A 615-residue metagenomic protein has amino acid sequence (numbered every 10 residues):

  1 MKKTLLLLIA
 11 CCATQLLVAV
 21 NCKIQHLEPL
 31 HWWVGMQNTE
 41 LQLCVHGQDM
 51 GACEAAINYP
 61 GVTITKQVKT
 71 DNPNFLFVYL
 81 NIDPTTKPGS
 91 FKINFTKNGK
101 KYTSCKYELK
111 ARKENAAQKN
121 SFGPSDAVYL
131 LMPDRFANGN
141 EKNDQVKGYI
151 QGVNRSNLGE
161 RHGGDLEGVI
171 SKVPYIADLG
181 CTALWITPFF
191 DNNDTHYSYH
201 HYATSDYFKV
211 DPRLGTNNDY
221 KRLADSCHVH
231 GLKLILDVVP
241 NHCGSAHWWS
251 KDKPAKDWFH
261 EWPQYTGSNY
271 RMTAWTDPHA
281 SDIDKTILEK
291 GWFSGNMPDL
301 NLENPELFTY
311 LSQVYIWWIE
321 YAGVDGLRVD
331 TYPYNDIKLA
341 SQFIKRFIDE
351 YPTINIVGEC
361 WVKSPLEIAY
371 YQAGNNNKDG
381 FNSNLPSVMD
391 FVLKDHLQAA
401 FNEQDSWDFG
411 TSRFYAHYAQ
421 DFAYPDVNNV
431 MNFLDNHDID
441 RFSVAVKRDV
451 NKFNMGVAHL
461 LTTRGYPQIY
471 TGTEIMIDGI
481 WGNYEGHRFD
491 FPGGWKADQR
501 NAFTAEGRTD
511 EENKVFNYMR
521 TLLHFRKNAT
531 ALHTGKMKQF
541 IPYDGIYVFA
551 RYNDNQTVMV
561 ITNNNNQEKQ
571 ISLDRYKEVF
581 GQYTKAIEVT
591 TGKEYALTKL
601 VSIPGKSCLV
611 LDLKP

Functional and structural regions predicted by a protein language model:
M1-H26: Bacterial Sec-dependent N-terminal signal peptides
A19, K101-T103, E108-A127, I475-I477 (+1 more regions): Carbohydrate-interacting/catalytic domains
V20-A52, C105, L109-E114: Beta-strand/beta-sandwich contexts
M36-G99: Immunoglobulin-like IPT/TIG beta-sandwich domains and homologous Ig-like subdomains
K119-D144: Compositionally biased low-complexity segments at domain edges in trafficked proteins and select soluble regulators
Y129, L184-I186, L234-L236, L327 (+3 more regions): Hydrophobic faces of well-ordered beta-strands that scaffold small-molecule active sites in alpha/beta enzyme cores
F136-I316, Y321, A340-Y351, C360 (+5 more regions): Substrate-binding/active-site clefts of carbohydrate-active enzymes
A224, H242, V314, E320 (+10 more regions): Active-site-proximal helices and loops of the catalytic beta/alpha 8
